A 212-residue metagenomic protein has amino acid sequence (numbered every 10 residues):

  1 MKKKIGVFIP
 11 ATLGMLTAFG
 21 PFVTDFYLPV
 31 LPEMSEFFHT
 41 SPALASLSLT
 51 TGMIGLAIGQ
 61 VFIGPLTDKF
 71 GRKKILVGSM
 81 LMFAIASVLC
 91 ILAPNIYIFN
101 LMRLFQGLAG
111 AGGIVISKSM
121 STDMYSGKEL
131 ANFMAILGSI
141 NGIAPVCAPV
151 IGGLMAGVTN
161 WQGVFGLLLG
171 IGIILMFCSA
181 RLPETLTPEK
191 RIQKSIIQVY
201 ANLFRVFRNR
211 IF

Functional and structural regions predicted by a protein language model:
M1-K2, T185-F212: Juxtamembrane intracellular "pre-TM" segments in multi-pass secondary transporters
F8-P42: Extracytoplasmic
D25, M53-V61, P145-V146: Residue-level signature of mid-helix packing/kink "hotspots" within the transmembrane helices of 12-pass Major
H39, G71, L92-I98, A109 (+1 more regions): Helix-breaking motifs and short loop linkers at transmembrane-helix boundaries and internal kinks in secondary membrane
I58-Y97: Conserved MFS/SLC helix-loop-helix module at the cytosolic interface between two early adjacent transmembrane helices
A86-I91, Q106, T122, S179: MFS-fold secondary transporters
I98, A135-A180: Helix-loop-helix hairpin linking two adjacent transmembrane segments in secondary transporters
M102-I143: Cytoplasmic helix-loop-helix junction between adjacent transmembrane helices in 12-TM secondary transporters
